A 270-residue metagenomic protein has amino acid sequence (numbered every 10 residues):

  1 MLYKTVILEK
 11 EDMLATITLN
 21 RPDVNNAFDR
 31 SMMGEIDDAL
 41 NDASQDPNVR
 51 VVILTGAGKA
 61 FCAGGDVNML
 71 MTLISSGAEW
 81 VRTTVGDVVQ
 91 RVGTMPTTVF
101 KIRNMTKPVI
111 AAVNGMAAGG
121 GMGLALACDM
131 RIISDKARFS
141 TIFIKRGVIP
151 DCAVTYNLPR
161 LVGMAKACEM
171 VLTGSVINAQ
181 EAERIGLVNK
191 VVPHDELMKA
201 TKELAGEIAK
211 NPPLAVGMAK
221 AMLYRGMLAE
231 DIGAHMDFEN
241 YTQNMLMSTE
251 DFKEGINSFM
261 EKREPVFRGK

Functional and structural regions predicted by a protein language model:
M1-A57: Conserved CoA-thioester-binding segment of acyl-CoA-metabolizing enzymes
T5, L40-N41, V99, M122 (+1 more regions): Short hydrophobic/charged patches on amphipathic alpha-helices used for structural packing and interfaces
I17, R21, E35-I36, L54 (+7 more regions): Terminal peptide-recognition signature
M32-E35, R91, L197, E239: Hydrophobic alpha-helical membrane-association signature
P47, F100-V216, N240, S248-N257 (+2 more regions): Crotonase-fold acyl-CoA enzyme core
G56-T98, A117, M227-E230: Glycine- (often His-adjacent) and acidic-residue-rich active-site loop that binds/positions the CoA thioester
V92-V99, A205, L223, M236-E239 (+2 more regions): Hydrophobic alpha-helical core bundles mediating ligand binding, dimerization, or RNAP-core interactions
K210, E230-D231: Helical "substrate-binding/catalytic lid" subdomain of Rossmann-like NAD(P)-dependent dehydrogenases/reductases
